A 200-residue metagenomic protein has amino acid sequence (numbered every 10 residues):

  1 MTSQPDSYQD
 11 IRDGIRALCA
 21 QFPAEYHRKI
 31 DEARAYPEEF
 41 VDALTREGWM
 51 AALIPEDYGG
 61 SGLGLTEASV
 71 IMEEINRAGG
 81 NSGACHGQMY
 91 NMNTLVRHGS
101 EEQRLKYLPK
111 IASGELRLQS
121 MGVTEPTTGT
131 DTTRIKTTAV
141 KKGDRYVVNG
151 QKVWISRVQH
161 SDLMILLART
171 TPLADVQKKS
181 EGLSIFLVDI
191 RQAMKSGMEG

Functional and structural regions predicted by a protein language model:
M1-C85, K106, K110: Amphipathic, small/basic residue-rich leader segments at the start of a protein or domain
G60-L63, T130, K195-M198: Cytochrome P450 core scaffold surrounding the K-helix E-X-X-R motif and the conserved "meander" helix-loop region
G83-E102, G129: N-terminal glycine-rich flavin-associated loop
N93-H98, M121, T133, L173-A174: Flexible, glycine-rich active-site loops centered on histidine and acidic residues that chelate a metal or position
G114-V123, L167: A short, Trp-centered hydrophobic/proline-enriched beta-strand micro-motif
T124-T128, V153-W154: Short, solvent-exposed loop/turn elements at beta->coil junctions and helix N-caps that rim active or binding pockets
T137-V140: A structural signal for short hydrophobic beta-strand segments in well-ordered beta-sheet cores
D144-R145, N149-G200: A short core secondary-structure module
